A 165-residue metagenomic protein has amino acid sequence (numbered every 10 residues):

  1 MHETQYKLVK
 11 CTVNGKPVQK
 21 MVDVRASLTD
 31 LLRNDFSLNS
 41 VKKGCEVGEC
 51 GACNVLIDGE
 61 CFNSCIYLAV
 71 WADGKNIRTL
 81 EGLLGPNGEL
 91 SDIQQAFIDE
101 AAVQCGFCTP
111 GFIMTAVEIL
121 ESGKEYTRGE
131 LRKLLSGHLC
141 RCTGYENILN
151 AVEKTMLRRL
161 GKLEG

Functional and structural regions predicted by a protein language model:
M1-G165: Signature of N-terminal electron-transfer/Fe-S-associated modules in redox systems
